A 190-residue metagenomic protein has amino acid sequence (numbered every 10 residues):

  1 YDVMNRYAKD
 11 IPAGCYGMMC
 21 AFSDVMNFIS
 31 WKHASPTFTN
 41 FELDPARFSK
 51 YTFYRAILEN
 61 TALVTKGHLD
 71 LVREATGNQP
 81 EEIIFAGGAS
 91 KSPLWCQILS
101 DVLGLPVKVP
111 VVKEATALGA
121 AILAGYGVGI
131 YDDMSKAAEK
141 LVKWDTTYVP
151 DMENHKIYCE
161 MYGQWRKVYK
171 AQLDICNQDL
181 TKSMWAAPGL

Functional and structural regions predicted by a protein language model:
Y1-I29, A138, Q178-L190: A short helix-loop
Y7-L118: Activation-segment/catalytic-loop signature of the eukaryotic protein kinase fold
L69, A124-G129: Short, hydrophobic alpha-helical segments
G129-L190: Acidic, glycine/GT-rich loop-and beta-edge segments that sit at the periphery of enzyme/chaperone cores
